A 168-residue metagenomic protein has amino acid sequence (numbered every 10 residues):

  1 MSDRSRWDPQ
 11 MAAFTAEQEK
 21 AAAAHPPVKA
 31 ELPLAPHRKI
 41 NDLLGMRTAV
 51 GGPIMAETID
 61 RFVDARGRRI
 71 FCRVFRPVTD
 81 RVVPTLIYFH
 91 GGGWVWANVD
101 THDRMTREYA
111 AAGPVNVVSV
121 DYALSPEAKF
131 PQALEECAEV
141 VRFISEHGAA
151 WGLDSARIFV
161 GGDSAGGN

Functional and structural regions predicted by a protein language model:
M1-V74: A glycine/proline-hinged amphipathic helix-loop "lid/cap" segment that gates access to hydrophobic ligand pockets
V82-G92: Short beta-strand element of the alpha/beta-hydrolase
D100-V120, E135: Short amphipathic alpha-helix adjacent to the substrate-entry channel of hydrolases
D121-S125: Short beta-to-alpha linker loops that shape the active-site pocket of alpha/beta-hydrolase fold enzymes
A128-A150: Alpha/beta-hydrolase active-site loop
S145-D163: Gly/Ser-rich "nucleophile elbow"/oxyanion-hole loop immediately N-terminal to the catalytic nucleophile in hydrolases
G166-G167: Catalytic nucleophile loop
